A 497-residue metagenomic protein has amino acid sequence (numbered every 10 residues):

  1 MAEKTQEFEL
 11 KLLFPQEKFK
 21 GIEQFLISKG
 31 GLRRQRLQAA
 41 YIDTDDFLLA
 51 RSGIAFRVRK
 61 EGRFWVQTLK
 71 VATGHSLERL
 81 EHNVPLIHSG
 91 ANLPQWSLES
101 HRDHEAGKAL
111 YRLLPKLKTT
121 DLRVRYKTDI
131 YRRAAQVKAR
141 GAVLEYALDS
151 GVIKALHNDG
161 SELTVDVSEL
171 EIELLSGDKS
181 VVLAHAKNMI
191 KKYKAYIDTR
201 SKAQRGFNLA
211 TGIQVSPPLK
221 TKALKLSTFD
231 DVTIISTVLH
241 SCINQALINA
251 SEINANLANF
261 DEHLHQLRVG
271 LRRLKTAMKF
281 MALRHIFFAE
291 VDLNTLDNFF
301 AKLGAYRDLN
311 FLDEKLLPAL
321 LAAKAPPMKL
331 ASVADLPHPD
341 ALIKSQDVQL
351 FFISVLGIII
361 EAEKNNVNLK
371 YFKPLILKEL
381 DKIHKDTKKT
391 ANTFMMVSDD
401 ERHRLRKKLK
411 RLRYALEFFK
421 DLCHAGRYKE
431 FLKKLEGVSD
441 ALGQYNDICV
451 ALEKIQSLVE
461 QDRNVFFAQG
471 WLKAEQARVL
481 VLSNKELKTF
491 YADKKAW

Functional and structural regions predicted by a protein language model:
M1-W497: Function-determining surface determinants
